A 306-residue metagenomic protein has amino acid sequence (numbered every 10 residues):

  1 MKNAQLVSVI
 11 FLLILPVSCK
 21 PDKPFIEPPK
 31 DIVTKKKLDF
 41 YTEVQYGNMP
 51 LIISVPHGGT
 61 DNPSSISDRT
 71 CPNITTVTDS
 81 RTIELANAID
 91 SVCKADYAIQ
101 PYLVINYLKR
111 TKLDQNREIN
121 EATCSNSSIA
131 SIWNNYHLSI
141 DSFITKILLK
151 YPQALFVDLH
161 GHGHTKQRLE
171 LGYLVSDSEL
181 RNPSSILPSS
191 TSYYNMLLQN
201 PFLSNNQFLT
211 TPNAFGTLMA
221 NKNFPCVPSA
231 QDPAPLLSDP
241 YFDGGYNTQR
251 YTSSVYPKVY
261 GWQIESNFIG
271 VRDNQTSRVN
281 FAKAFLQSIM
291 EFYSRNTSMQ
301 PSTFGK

Functional and structural regions predicted by a protein language model:
M1-V7: Bacterial N-terminal signal peptides that target proteins for export
L15-S18: C-terminal motif of bacterial Sec signal peptides marking the signal peptidase cleavage site
P21-G305: N-terminal catalytic or cofactor-binding beta/alpha core of small enzyme domains
